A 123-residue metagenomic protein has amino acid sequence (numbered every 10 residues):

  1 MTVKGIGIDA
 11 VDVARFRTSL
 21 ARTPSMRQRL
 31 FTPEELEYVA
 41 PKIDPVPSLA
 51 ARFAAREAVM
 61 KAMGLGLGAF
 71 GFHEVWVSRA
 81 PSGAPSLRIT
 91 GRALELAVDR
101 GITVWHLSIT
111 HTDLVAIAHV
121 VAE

Functional and structural regions predicted by a protein language model:
M1-E123: Core catalytic alpha/beta fold that binds nucleotide/phospho-ligands
